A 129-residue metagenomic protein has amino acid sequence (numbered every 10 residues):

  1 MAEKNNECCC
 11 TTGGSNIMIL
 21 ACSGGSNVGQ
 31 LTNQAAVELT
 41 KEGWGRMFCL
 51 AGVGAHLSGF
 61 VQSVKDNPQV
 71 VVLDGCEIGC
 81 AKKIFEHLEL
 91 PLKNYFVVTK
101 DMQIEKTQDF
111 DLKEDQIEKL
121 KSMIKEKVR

Functional and structural regions predicted by a protein language model:
M1-C49, G59-Q69, I78-R129: Iron-sulfur (Fe-S) cluster-binding modules
L50-G54: Short catalytic/ligand-gating loop segments at beta-alpha or beta-beta junctions within enzyme catalytic domains
V72: Redox-cofactor binding/interface segments in oxidoreductases and associated redox assembly factors
